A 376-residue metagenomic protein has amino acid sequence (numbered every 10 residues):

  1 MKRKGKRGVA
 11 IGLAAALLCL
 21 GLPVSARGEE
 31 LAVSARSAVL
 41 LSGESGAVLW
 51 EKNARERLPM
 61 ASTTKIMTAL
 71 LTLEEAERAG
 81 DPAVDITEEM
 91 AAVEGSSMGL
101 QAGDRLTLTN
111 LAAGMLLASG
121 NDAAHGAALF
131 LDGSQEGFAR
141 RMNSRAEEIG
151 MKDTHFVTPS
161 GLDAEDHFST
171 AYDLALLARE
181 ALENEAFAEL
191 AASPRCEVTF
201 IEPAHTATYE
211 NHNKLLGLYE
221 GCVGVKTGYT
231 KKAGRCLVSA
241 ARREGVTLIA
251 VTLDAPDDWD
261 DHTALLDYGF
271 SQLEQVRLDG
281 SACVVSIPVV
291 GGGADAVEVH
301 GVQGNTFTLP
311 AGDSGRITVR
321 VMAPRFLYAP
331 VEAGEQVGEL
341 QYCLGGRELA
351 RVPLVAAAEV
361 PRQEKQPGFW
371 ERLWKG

Functional and structural regions predicted by a protein language model:
K2-G12: Bacterial N-terminal signal peptides that target proteins for export
R7-V9, S62, G221: Hydrophobic alpha-helical transmembrane segments of integral membrane proteins, especially multi-pass transporters
L13, L17-L22: Hydrophobic core
V24-E185, E189: Active-site-adjacent loops and short helices of periplasmic peptidoglycan-processing enzymes
M151-K152, D163-F168, Y172-D173, A178-G376: Domain-terminus/edge residues, biased toward the C-terminal soluble/receptor-binding domains of extracytoplasmic
